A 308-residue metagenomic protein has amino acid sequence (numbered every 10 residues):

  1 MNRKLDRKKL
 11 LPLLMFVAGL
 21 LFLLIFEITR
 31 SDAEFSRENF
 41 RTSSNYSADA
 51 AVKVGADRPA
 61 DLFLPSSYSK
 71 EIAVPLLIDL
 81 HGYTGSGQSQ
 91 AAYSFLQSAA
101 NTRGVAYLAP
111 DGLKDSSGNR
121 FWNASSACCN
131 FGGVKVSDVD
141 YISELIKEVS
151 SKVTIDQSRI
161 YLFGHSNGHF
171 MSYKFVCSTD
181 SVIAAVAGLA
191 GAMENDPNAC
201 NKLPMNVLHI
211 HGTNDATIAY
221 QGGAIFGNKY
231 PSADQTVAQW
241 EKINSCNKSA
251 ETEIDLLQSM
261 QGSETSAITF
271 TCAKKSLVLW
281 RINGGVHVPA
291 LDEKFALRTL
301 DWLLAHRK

Functional and structural regions predicted by a protein language model:
K4-L76, Q88-A91, T102, V134 (+7 more regions): A domain-start/cap signature at the N-terminus of enzymes
Y68-G118, I183, N195-D196, T217-Y220 (+1 more regions): Short substrate-entry loop that stabilizes the transition state in hydrolases
I78-T84, A190, H211-G212, N283: The conserved beta1-alpha1 loop
D111-S137: Cap/lid segment of the alpha/beta-hydrolase catalytic domain
C128-K135, K174, G223-G227, V286-P289: Second-shell loop/turn segments in exported
N130-V153: Alpha/beta-hydrolase active-site loop
P197, N206-I210, Y230-P231, E241-K308: C-terminal catalytic histidine-bearing segment of alpha/beta-hydrolase fold enzymes
T213-A216, Q221-G223, N283-V286: Acidic beta-to-alpha connecting loop that harbors the catalytic carboxylate
